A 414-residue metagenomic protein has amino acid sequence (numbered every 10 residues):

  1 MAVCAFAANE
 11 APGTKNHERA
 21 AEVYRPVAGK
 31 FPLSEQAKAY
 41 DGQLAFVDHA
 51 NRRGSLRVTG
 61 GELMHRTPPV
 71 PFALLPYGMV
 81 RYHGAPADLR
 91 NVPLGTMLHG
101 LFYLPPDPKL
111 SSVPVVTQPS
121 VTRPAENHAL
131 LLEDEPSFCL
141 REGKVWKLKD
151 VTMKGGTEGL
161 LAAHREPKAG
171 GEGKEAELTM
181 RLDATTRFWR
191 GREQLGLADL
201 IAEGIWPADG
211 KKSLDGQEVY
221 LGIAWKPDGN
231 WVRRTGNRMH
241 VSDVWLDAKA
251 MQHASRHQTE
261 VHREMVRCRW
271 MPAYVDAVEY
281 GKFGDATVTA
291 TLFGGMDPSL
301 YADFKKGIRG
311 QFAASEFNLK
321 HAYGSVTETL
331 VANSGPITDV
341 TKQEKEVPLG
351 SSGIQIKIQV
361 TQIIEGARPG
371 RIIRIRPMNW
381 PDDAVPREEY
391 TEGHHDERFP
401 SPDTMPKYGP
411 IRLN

Functional and structural regions predicted by a protein language model:
A2-Y77, Y82-N414: Short, flexible, surface-exposed loop segments at domain boundaries
